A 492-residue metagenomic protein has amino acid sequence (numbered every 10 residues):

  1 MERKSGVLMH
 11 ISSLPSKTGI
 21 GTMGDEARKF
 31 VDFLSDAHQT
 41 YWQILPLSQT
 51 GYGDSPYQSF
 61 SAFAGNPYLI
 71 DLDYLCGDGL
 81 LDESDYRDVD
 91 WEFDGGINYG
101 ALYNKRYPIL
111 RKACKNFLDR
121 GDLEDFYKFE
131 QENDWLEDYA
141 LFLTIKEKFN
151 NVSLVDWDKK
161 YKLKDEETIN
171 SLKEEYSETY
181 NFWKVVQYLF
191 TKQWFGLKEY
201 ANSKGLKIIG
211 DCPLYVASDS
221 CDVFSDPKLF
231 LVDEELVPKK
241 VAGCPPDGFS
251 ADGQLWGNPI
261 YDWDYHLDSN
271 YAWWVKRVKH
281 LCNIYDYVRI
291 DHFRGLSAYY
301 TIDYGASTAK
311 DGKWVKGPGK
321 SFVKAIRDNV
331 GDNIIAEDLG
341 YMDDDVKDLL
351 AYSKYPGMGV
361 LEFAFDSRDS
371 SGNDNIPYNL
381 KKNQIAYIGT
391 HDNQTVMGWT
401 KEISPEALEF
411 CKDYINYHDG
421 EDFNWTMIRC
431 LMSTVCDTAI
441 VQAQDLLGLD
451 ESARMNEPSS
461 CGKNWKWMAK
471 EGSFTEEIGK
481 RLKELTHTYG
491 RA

Functional and structural regions predicted by a protein language model:
M1-S12, R28: N-terminal regions that are enriched for targeting/export leaders and immediately downstream pro/stem segments
H10, S16, D54-Y188, V216-I440 (+3 more regions): Alpha-amylase-like alpha-glycosidases and glucanotransferases acting on alpha-linked glucans and related
D25-T50, I284-Y285: Catalytic domains of carbohydrate-active enzymes, especially glycoside hydrolases
S35, W194-N202, C282, R327 (+1 more regions): Surface-exposed amphipathic alpha-helices with a cationic face
D36, Y161, W467, E484 (+1 more regions): Domain-scale activation on soluble regions of proteins
L45, K207-I209, P213, Y287 (+1 more regions): Outer-envelope exported proteins of Gram-negative bacteria
W183-Y215: Conserved, well-ordered alpha-helix/loop/beta-strand core segments that scaffold catalytic motifs
